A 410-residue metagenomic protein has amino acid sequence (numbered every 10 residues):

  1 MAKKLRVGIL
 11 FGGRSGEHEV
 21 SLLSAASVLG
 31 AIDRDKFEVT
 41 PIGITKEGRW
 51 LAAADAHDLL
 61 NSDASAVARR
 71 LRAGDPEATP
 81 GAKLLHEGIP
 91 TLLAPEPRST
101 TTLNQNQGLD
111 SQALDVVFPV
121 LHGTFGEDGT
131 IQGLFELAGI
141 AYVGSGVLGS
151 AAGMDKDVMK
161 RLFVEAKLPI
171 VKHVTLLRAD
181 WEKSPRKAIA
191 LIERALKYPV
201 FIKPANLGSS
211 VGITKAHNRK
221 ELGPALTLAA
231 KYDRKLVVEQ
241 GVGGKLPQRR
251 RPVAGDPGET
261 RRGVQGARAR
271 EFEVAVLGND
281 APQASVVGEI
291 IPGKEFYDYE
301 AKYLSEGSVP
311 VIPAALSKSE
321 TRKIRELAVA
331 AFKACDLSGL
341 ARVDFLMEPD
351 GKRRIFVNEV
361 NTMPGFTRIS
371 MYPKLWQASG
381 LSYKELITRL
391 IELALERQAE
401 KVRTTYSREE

Functional and structural regions predicted by a protein language model:
M1-L148, A152-V158, E165, L176-A188 (+2 more regions): ATP-binding N-terminal substructure of ATP-dependent carboxylate-amine bond-forming enzymes
A2-L10, S15-G16, L22-L23, N106-S111 (+1 more regions): Active-site nucleotide/adenylate-binding loops and adjacent lid/helix of ATP-dependent enzymes
A2-L5, F11-S15, R34, E182 (+4 more regions): ATP-dependent carboxylate activation and anion-phosphoryl transfer catalytic cores that bind Mg-ATP to form
D35, A138, A195-Y198, Y232 (+1 more regions): Structured helix-beta-strand junction loops
V39, A141-Y142, I170, V200 (+2 more regions): Hydrophobic beta-strand scaffold residues
D58, R178, I290-P292, M363-P364: A short acidic/small-residue loop/turn micro-motif
T214-E326, P349-F356: Phosphate-binding site of ATP-dependent enzymes
